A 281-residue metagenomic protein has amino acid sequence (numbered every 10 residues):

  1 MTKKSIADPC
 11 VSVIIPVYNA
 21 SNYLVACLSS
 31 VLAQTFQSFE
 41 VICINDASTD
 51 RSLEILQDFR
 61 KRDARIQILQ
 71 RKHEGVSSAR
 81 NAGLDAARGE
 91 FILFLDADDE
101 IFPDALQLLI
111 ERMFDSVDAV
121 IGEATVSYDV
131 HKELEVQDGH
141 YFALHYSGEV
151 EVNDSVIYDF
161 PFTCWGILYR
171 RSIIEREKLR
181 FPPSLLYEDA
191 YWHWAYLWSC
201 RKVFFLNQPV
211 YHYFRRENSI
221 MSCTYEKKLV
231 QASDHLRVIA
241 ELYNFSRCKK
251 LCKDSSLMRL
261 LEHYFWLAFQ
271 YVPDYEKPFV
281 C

Functional and structural regions predicted by a protein language model:
M1-L32: N-proximal low-complexity "stem/linker" segments adjacent to membrane-targeting elements
K3, F214-C281: C-terminal subregions of glycosyltransferases and related glycan-biosynthesis enzymes
P9-S12, E40, Y191: Cell-envelope/extracellular polymer assembly enzymes that use nucleotide-activated donors
S30, N45-E54: A conserved acidic beta->alpha catalytic loop
S38-A47, Q67-K72, A97: Short beta-strand/loop segment that forms part of the nucleotide-sugar
R71-A87: Glycine-rich, basic loop-to-helix element that forms the pyrophosphate-binding segment of sugar-nucleotide handling
V76-S77, A97-F204, Y211-V230: Donor-binding/catalytic cores of nucleotide-activated saccharide and glycerol-phosphate transferases/polymerases
I92: Short aromatic/hydrophobic "clamp" motif used to bind/position activated sugar donors
